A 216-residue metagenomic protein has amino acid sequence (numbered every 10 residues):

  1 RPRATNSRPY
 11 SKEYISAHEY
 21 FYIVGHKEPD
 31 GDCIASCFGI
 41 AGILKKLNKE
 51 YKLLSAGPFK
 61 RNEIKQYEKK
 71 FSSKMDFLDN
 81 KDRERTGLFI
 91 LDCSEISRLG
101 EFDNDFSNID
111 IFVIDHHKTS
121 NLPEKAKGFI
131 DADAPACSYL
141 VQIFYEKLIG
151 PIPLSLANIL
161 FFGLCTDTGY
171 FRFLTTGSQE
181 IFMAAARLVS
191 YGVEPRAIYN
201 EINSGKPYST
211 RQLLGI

Functional and structural regions predicted by a protein language model:
R1-R3: Helix-enriched interaction subdomains in cytosolic or periplasmic regions, typified by TIR/SEFIR signaling/NADase cores
T5-S7: Acidic, proline/serine/threonine- and glycine-rich low-complexity intrinsically disordered segments
P9-P29, F38-K46, N121-I216: A structured phosphate/pyrophosphate-recognition subdomain
H18-R83: Anionic-ligand anchoring segments at beta-strand to alpha-helix junctions in alpha/beta enzyme folds, i.e., glycine
I23, L53-S55, L91, V113-I114 (+1 more regions): General beta-strand structural signal in soluble alpha/beta enzymes
G31-C33, C93, H116, T168: Generic detector of well-ordered alpha-helical packing
E68-K127: Active-site cofactor/cluster-binding pocket
